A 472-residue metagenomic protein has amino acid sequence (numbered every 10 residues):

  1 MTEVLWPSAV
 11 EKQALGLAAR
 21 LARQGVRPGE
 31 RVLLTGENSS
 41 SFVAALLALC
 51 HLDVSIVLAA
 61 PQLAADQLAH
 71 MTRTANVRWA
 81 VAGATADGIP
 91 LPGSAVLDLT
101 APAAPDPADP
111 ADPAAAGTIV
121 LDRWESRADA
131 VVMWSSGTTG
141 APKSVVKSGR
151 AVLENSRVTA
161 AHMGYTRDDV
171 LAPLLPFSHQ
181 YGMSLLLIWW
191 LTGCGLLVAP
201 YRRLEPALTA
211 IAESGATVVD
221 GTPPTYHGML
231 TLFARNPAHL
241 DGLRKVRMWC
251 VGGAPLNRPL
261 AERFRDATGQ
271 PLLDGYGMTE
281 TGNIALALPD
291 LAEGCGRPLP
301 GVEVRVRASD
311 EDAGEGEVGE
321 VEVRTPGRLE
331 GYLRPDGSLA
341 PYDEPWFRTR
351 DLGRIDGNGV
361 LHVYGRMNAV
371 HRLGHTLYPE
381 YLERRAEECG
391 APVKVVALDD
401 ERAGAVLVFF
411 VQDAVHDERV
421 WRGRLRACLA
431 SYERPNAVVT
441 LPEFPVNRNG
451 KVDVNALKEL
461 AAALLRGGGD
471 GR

Functional and structural regions predicted by a protein language model:
V4-S8, A130-R157: Conserved AMP-binding A3 loop
A19-L63, L174-P176, T376: Conserved AMP-binding/adenylate-forming
A108-W134, G140-A141, G164-V170: Conserved pre-ATP/AMP-binding loop-to-beta segment of ANL
L153-V170, S178-V218, L232: Conserved AMP-binding/adenylation subdomain of ANL enzymes
A216-G221, L232-A292, E303: Gly/Ser/Thr-rich phosphate-binding loop
R297-G301, E311-E344, H375-L377: Conserved ATP/PPi-binding loop(s) of AMP-dependent carboxylate-activating enzymes
T325, L352-E433: AMP-binding/adenylate-forming catalytic core of the ANL superfamily
V396, V408-F410, W421-R472: Conserved C-terminal "lid"/linker of ANL adenylate-forming enzymes
